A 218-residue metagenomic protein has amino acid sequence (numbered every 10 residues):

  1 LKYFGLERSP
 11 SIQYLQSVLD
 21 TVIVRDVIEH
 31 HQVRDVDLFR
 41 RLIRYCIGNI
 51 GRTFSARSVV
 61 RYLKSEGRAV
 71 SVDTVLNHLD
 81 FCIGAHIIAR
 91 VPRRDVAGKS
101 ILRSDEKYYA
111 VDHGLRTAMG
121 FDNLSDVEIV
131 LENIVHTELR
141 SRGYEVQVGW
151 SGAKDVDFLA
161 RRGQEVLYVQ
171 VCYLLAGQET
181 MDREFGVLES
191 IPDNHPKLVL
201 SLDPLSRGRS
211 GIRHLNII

Functional and structural regions predicted by a protein language model:
L6-E165: Accessory nucleic acid-recognition modules appended to NTPase machines
Y109, V169, L198-L200, R213-L215: Hydrophobic/aromatic beta-strand patches that form the interior of the parallel beta-sheet core in alpha/beta enzyme
E145, P196, G211-R213: Conserved beta-strand segments of alpha/beta enzyme cores
V148, N194-S201: Short, hydrophobic beta-strand segments that form beta-sheet elements in well-ordered domains
V156, G177-T180, L205-R209: Short active-site-adjacent structural elements
R161-A176, E184: Active-site ExK catalytic segment of metal-dependent nucleases
L174, E179-P196: Short, charged, amphipathic alpha-helix that recurs within catalytic cores of restriction-modification and other
D203-I218: Domain-level recognition of nuclease-like catalytic cores that cleave nucleotide substrates
